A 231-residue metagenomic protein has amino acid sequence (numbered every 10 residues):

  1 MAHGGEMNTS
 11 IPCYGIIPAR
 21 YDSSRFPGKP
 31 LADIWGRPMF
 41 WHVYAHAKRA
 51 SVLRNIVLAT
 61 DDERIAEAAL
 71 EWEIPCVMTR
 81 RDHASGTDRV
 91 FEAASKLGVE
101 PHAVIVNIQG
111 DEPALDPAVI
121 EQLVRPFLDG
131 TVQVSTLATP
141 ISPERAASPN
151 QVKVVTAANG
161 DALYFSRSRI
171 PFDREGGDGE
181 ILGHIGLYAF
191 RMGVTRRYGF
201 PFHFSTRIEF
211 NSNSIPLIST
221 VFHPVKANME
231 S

Functional and structural regions predicted by a protein language model:
M1-E6: Short, Lys/Arg-enriched N-terminal segments with co-localized hydrophobic residues within the first ~10-30 amino acids
T9-A59: N-terminal glycine-rich phosphate-binding loop and ensuing alpha1 helix
L53, V99-H102, T131-Q133: Short, high-confidence coil segments that cap the C-terminus of an alpha-helix and link into the following beta-strand
V57, R64-I108, E112-R125: Short phosphate-binding loop-to-helix
L115-F202: Conserved core of the sugar-phosphate nucleotidyltransferase
F200-F204, F210, F222: Aromatic (phenylalanine/tyrosine) cluster motif
S205, S212-S214, S219, N228-S231: Low-acidity, Ser/Thr- and Arg-rich intrinsically disordered low-complexity segments
